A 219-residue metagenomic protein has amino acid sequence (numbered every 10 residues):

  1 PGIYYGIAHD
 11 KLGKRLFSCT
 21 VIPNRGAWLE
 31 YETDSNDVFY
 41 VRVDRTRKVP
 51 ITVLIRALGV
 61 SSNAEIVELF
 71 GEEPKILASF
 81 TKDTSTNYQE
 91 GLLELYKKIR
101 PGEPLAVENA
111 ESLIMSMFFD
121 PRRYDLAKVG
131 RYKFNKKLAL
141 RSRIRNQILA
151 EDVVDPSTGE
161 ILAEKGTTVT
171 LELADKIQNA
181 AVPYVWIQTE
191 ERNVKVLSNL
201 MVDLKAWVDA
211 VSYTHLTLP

Functional and structural regions predicted by a protein language model:
P1-L216: N-terminal non-catalytic structural scaffold regions of very large proteins
